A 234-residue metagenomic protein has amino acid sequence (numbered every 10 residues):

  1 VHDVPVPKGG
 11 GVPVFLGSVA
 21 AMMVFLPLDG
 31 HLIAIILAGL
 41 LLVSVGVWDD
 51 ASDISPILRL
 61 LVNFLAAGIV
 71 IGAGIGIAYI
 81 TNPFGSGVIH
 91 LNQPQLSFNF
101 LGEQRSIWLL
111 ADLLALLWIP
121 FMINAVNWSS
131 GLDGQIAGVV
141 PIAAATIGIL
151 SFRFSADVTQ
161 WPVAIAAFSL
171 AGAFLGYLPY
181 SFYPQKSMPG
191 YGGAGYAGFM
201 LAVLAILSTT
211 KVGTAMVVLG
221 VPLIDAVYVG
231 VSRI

Functional and structural regions predicted by a protein language model:
V1-V229: "…together with the soluble PPM/PP2C metallo-phosphatase catalytic core" -> "…together with the soluble PPM/PP2C
S232-I234: Juxtamembrane non-transmembrane "cap" segments at the membrane-aqueous interface of multi-pass membrane proteins
